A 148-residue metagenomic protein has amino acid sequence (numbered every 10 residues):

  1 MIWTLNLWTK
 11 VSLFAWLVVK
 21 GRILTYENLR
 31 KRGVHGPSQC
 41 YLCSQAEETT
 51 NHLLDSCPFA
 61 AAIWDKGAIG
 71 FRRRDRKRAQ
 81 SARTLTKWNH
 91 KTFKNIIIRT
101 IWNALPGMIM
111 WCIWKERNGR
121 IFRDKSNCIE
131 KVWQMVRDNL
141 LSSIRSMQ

Functional and structural regions predicted by a protein language model:
M1-E47: Helix/loop segments that flank and initiate small ligand/metal-binding modules
M1-I2, S81-I97: Short amphipathic alpha-helical segments and their helix-coil junctions
W3, W16, W64, W88 (+3 more regions): Signature tryptophan residues that serve as conserved aromatic anchors
E27, K66, F122-D124: Intrinsically disordered, low-complexity regions enriched in proline, serine, glycine and charged residues
L29-A82, K87: Short Cys/His-based metal-binding microdomains
N95-M110: Short flanking/linker segments adjacent to small metal-binding domains or redox-active Cys/His motifs
G107-D124: K/E-rich alpha-helical interaction surfaces of small helical-bundle regulatory domains
I129-L141: Short secondary-structure subsegments characteristic of cysteine-rich extracellular domains
